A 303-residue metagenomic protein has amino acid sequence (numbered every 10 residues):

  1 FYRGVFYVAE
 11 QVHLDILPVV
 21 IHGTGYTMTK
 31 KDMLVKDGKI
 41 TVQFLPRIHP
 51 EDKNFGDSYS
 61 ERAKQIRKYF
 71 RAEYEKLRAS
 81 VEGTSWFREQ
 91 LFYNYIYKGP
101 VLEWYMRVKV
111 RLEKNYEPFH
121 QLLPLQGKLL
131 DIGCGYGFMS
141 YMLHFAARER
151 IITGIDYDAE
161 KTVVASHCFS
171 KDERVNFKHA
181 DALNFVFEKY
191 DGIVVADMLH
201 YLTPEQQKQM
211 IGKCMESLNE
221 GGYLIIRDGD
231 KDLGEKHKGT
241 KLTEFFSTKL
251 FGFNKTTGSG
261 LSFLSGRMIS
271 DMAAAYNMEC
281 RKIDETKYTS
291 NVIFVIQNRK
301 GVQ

Functional and structural regions predicted by a protein language model:
F1-F92: Non-catalytic C-terminal accessory region of glycerolipid acyltransferases and related lyso-lipid remodeling enzymes
N94-E113: Class I SAM-dependent methyltransferase Rossmann-like catalytic core, especially the SAM/SAH-binding loop
K109-L125: Conserved alpha-helix/loop element of class I SAM-dependent methyltransferases that forms part of the SAM/SAH-binding
G127-G135: Conserved class I S-adenosyl-L-methionine
F138, M142-R174, H179-A182: Class I SAM-dependent methyltransferase SAM/SAH-binding core
V194: A conserved beta-strand element that flanks and buttresses the S-adenosyl-L-methionine
K208-E220: A short glycine-rich, Lys/Arg-flanked "PGG" loop and its adjoining helix->strand segment in the class I
R227-A273, I283: C-terminal alpha-helical "lid/dimerization" subdomain adjacent to the S-adenosyl-L-methionine
